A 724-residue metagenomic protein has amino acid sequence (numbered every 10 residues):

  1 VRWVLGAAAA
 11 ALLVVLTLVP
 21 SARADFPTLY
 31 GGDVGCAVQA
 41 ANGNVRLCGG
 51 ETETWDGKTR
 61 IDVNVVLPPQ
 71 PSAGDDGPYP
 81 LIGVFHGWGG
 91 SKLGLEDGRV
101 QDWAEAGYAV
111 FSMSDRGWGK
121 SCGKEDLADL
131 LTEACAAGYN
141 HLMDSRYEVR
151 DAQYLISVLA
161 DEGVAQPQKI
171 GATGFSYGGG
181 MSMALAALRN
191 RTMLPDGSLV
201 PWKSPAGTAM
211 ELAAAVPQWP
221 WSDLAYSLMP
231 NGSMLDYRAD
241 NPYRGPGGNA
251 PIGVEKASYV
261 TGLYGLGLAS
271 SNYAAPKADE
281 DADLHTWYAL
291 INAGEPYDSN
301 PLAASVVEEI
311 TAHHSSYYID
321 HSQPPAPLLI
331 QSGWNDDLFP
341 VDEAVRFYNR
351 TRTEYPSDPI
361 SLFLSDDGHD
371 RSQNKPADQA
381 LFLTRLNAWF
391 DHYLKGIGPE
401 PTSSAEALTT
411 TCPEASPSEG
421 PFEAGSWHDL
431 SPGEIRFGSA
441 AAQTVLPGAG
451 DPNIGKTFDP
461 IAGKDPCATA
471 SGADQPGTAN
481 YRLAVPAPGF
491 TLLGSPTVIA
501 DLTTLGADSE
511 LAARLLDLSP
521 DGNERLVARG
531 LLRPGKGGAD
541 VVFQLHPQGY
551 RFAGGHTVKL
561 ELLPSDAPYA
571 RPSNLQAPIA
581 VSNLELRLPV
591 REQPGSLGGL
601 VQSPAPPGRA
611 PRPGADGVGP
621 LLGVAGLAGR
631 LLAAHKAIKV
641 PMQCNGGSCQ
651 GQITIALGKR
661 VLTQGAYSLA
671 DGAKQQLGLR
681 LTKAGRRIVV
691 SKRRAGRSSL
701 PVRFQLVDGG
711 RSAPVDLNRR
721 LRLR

Functional and structural regions predicted by a protein language model:
P20-A24, S519-L526, G530-K536, P578-R724: Polybasic, low-complexity, intrinsically disordered segments
A24-G90, L95-R99, A104-E105, A109 (+6 more regions): Catalytic-loop region of hydrolases
D25-A37, R46, G50-E53, I397-G619: Glycine/threonine-rich phosphate-binding loop and adjacent beta-strand/alpha-helix elements that clamp
G31-A37, G94-D97, E105, K120 (+5 more regions): Accessory cap/linker subdomain of secreted extracellular hydrolases
V164-S176: Alpha/beta-hydrolase fold nucleophile elbow
G174-A184, L338: Glycine-rich nucleophile elbow surrounding the catalytic serine of serine-hydrolase chemistry
P324, I330-S332, D336: Short beta-strand/loop motif that positions the catalytic acidic residue of the alpha/beta-hydrolase fold
D337-E343: Conserved alpha/beta-hydrolase "acid-adjacent" motif
